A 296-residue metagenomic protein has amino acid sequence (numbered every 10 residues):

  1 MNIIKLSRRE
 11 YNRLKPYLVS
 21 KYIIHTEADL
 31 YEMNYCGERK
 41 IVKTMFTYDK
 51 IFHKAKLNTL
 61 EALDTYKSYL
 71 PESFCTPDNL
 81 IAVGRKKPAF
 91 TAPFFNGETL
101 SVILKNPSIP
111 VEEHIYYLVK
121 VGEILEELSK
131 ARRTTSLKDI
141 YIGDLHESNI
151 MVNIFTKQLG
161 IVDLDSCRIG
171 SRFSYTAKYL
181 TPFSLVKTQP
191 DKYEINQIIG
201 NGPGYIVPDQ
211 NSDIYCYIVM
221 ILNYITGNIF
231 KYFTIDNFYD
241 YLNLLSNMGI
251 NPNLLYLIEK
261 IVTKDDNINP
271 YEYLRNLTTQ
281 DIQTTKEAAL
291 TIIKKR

Functional and structural regions predicted by a protein language model:
M1-K21: Juxta-kinase regulatory segment immediately upstream of eukaryotic protein kinase catalytic domains
S20-Y22, T26-T76: ATP-binding glycine-rich loop module of kinase domains
F74-Y117: Conserved structural core of kinase catalytic domains
E113-E127: Conserved alphaE helix
L125, S129-N153, I161: Catalytic-loop of the protein kinase fold
S129-R132, I221, I225, V262: Protein kinase-like catalytic domain
G160, S166-L255: C-lobe/activation-segment region of protein kinase-like
P208, T226-R296: Helical subdomain adjoining the active site within ATP-dependent kinase catalytic cores
